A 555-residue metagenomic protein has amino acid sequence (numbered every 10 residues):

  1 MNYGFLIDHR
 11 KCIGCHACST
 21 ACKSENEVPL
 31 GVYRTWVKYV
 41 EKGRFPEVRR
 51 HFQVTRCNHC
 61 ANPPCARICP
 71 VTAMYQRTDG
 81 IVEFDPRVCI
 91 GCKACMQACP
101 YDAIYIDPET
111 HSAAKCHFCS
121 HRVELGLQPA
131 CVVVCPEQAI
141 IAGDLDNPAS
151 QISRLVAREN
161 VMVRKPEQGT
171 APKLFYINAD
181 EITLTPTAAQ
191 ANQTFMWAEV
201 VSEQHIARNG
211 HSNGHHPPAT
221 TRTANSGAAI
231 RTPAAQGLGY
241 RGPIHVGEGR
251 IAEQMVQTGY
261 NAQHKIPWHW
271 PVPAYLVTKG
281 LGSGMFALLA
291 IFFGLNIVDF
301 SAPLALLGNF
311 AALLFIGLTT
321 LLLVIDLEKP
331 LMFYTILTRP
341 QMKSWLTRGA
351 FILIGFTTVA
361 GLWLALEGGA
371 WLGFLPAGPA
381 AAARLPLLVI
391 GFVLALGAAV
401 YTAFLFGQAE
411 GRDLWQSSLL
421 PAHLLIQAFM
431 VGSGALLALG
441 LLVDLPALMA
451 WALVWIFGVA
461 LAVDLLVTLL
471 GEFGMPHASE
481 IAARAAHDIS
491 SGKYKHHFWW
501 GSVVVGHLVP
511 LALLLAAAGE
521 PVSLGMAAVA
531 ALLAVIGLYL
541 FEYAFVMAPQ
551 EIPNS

Functional and structural regions predicted by a protein language model:
M1-V82, R87-C92, M96-A98, D102 (+3 more regions): Ferredoxin-type iron-sulfur electron-transfer modules and their immediate structural context
V40-R56, R87-V88, M96-A98, D102-N261: Flanking helices and flexible, charged tails adjoining ferredoxin-like Fe-S electron-transfer domains in multi-subunit
Q168, K173-I177, L327-Y334, Q550-S555: Membrane-proximal soluble regions of multi-pass membrane proteins
G227-A229, A234-Q236, G525-S555: TerminUS-proximal long segments
I244-G247, E253, Q257, P267-A290 (+2 more regions): Terminal, non-catalytic protein-protein interaction segments that mediate quaternary/complex assembly
K265-W270, A274-L281, F293-F300, P340-S344 (+1 more regions): Long, contiguous internal "core" modules enriched in hydrophobic/ aromatic residues
L288-F292, I297-I352, V359: Membrane helical hairpin/interfacial module
N296, L327-P330, L470-M475, Y543-N554: Juxtamembrane/interface segments at transmembrane-helix termini
